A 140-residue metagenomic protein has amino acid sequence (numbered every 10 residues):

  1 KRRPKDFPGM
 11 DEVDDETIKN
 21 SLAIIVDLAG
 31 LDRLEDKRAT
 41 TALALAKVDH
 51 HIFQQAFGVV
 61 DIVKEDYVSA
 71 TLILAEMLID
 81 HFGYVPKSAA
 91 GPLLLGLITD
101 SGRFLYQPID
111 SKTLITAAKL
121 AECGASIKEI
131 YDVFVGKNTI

Functional and structural regions predicted by a protein language model:
K1-N138: Replace "Mg2+/Mn2+-dependent" with "divalent metal-dependent
